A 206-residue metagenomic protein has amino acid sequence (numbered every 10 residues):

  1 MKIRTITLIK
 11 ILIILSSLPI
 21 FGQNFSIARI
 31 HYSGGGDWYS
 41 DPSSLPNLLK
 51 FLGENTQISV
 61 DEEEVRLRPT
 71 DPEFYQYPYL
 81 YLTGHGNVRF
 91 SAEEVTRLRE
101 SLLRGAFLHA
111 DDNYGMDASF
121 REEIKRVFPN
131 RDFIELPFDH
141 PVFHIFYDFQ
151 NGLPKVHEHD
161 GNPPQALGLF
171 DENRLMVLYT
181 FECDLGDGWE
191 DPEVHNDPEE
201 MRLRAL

Functional and structural regions predicted by a protein language model:
M1-I11: Bacterial N-terminal signal peptides that target proteins for export
I9-P19: Bacterial N-terminal signal peptides
G22-Q23, P72-Q76, L102-L103, G168-N173: Extracellular/periplasmic catalytic domains that process cell-envelope and extracellular macromolecules
G22-Y79, T83-G86, D184-L185, D191-L206: Aromatic-Pro/Gly-enriched surface loop or interdomain linker that acts as a lid/target-recognition segment
F25, G34-G35, S43-S44, D117-A205: An acidic, glycine-rich "communication" segment
I27, Y79-A118: Short alpha-beta junction capping motif
F51-S59, T83, E100-R104, E123-R131: Structured segments of extracytoplasmic/periplasmic soluble domains in secreted or envelope-associated proteins
I58-R68, A110-N113, R131-D139: Surface-exposed patches in mature extracellular/periplasmic domains of secreted proteins
